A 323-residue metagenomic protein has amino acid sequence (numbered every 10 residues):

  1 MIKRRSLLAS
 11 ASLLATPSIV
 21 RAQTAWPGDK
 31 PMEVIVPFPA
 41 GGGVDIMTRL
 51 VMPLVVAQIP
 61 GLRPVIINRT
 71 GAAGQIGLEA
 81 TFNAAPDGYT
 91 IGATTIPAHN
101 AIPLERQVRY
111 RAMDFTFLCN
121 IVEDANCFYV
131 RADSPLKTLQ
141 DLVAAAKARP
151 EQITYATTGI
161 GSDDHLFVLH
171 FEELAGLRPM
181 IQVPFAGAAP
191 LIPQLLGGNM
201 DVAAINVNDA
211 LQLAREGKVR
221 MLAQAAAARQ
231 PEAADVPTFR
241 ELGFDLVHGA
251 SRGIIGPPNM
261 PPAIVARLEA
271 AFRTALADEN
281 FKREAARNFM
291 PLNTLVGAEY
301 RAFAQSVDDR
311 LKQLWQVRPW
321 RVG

Functional and structural regions predicted by a protein language model:
M1-I2: Secretory targeting signals
S6-A22: N-terminal export signals
A22-D114, L177-D201, T294, V317-G323: N-terminal (or domain-start) structured segment
D29, P262-G323: An extracytoplasmic/periplasmic, membrane-proximal ligand-sensing/linker region
T70, A156-V236: Ligand-binding pocket segment of bilobal, Venus flytrap-like solute-binding proteins
A73, A80, A85-G88, T138 (+6 more regions): Conserved functional loop/turn residues at catalytic and ligand-binding sites
A80-Y89, I96, P103-P190, F239 (+1 more regions): Hinge/capping helix and adjacent helix->loop/strand transition within the periplasmic-binding protein
R106-A112, A228-L246: Small-residue (glycine/proline)-centered packing/hinge motifs flanked by hydrophobic/aromatic residues
